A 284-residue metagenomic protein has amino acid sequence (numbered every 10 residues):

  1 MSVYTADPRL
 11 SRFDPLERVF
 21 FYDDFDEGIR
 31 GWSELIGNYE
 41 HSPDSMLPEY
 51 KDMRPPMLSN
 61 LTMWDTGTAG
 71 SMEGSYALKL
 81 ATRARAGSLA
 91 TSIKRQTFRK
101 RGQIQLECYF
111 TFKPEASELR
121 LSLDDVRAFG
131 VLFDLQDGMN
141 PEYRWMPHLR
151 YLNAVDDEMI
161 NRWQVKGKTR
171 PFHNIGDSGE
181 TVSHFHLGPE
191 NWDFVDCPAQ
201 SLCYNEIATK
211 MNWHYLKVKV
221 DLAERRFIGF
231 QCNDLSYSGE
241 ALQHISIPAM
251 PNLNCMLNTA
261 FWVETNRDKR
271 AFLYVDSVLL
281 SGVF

Functional and structural regions predicted by a protein language model:
M1-M53: Extracellular carbohydrate-recognition regions
D23-F25, L106-F110, V278: Short hydrophobic/aromatic patches on beta-strands that form ligand-binding or substrate-lining surfaces
F25, L106, M211-L222, I228-F230: Short tryptophan-centered beta-strand motifs in secreted/extracellular beta-sheet-rich domains of glycan-recognition
F25, L216, L273-L280: Extracellular beta-strand elements of beta-rich domains used for carbohydrate recognition/degradation or cell-matrix
G67-L187: Secretory/extracellular carbohydrate-interaction modules and structurally similar beta-sandwich "look-alikes"
I93-L106, C203-N212, Y274: Extracellular/lumenal carbohydrate-interaction signature centered on repeated Trp-anchored short motifs
F112-L119, L222-R226, D268: Extended, low-complexity, turn-rich repeat/linker tracts enriched in Gly/Pro/Ser/Thr and Asp/Glu that occur
E240-D276: Flexible glycan-contacting loops in extracellular carbohydrate-active proteins
